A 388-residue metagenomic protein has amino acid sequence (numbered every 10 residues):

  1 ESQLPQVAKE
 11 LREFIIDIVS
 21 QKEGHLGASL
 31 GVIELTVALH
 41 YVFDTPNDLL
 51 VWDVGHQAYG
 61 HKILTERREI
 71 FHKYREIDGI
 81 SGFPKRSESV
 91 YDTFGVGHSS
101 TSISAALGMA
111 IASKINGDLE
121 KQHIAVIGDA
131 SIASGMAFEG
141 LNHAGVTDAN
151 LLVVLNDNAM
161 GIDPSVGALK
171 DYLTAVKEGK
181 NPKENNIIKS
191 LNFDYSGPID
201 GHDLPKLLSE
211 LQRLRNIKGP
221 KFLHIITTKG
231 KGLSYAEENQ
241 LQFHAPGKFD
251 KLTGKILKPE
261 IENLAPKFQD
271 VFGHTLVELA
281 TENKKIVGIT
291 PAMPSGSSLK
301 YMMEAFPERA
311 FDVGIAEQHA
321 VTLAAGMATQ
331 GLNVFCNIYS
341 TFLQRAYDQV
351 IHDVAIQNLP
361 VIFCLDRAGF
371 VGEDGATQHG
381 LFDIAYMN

Functional and structural regions predicted by a protein language model:
L4, A8, R12-I15, V19 (+5 more regions): Cofactor-pocket helix-loop regions in the catalytic cores of large enzyme subunits
V7-A8, D17, G24-T147, F268 (+3 more regions): Cofactor-binding active-site loop characterized by glycine-rich and histidine/acidic residues
E13-I18, I80-T93, E184-F193, L241-I261 (+3 more regions): Gly-rich Lys/Arg/Thr-decorated short loops/hinges at beta-loop-alpha junctions or inter-strand turns that position
V54-Y59, I127-S134, L155-G161, H202 (+5 more regions): Acidic, glycine-rich active-site loops and adjacent beta-strand->loop/helix elements that engage anionic groups
G60-E66, I132-L141, N156, D163-A168 (+8 more regions): Short acidic, glycine/serine/threonine-rich loops at helix termini
R68-P84, G145-D163, F311, A355-R367 (+1 more regions): A glycine-rich helix N-cap at a beta->alpha junction
D92-A265, Q269-H274: Glycine-rich ThDP/TPP pyrophosphate-binding loop and its adjacent helix/strand module within ThDP-dependent enzymes
L233-Q344, Q349-N358: Non-catalytic terminal/interface segments that mediate subunit docking, oligomerization, and allosteric communication
